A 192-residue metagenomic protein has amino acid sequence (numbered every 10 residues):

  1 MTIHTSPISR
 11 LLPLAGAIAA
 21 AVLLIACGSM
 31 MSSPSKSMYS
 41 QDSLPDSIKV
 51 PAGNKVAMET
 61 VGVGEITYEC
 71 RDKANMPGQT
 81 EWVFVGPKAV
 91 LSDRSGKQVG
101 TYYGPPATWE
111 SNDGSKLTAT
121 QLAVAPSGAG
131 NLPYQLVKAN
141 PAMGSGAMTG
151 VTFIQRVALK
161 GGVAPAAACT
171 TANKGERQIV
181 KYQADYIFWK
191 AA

Functional and structural regions predicted by a protein language model:
T2-G16: Bacterial N-terminal signal peptides that target proteins for export
L23-A26: C-terminal motif of bacterial Sec signal peptides marking the signal peptidase cleavage site
G28-M30: Bacterial signal peptide processing site
P34-E65, A74-A192: Primary mode marks residue(s) on the alpha4-beta5-alpha5 output face of response regulator receiver
